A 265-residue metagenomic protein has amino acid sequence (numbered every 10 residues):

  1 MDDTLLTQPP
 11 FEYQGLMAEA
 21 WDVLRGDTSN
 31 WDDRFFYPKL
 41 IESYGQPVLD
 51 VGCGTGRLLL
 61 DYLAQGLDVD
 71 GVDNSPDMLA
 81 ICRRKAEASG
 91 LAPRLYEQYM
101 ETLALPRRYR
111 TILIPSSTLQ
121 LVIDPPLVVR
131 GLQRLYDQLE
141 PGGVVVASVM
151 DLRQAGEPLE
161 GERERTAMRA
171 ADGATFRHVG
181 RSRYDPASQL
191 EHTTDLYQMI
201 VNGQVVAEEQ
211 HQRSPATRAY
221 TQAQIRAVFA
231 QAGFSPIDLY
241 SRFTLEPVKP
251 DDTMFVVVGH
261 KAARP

Functional and structural regions predicted by a protein language model:
M1-Q46, R57: Conserved class I S-adenosyl-L-methionine
G52-G54: Class I SAM-dependent methyltransferase "Motif I" SAM/SAH-binding loop
R57-T102: Class I SAM-dependent methyltransferase SAM/SAH-binding core
A104-T111: A short acidic, Gly/Pro-enriched loop at the edge of an enzyme's catalytic core that lines a small-molecule cofactor
P115-S117: Residues lining the SAM
V129-P141: A short glycine-rich, Lys/Arg-flanked "PGG" loop and its adjoining helix->strand segment in the class I
V146-Q224: SAM-dependent methyltransferase
A216-P265: C-terminal lobe and adjacent flexible extensions of AdoMet/dcAdoMet transferase-like proteins
